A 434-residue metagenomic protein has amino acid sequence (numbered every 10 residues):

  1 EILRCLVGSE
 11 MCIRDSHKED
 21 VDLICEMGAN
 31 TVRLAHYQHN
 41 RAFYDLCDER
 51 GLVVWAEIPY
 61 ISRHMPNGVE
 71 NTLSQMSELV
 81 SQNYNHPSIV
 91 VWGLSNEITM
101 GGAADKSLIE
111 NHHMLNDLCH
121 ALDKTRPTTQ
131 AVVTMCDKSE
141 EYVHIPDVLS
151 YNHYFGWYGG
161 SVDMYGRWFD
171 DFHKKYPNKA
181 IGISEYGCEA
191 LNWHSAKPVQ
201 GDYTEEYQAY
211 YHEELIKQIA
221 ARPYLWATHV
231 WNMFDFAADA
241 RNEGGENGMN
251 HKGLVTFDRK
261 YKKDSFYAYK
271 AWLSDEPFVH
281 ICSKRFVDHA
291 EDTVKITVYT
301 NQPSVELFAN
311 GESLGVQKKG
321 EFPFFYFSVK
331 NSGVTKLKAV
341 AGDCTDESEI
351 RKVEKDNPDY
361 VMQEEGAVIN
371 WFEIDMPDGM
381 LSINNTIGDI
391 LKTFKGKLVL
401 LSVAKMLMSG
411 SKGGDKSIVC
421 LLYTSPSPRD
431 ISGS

Functional and structural regions predicted by a protein language model:
E1-G8, I13, Y423-G433: Single conserved hydrophobic/aromatic residue that forms the stacking wall/gate of nucleotide- or nucleobase-binding
R4, S9-E10, R14-K318, S328-K330 (+2 more regions): Extended substrate-binding grooves/exosites of carbohydrate-active enzymes
P323-F325: Short strand-edge motifs at loop-to-beta-strand transitions and within beta-strands of extracellular beta-rich domains
C344-N357: Edge beta-strands of extracellular beta-sandwich domains
P358-Q363: The feature marks proteins involved in alpha-glucan
E364-S382: Compositionally biased low-complexity segments at domain edges in trafficked proteins and select soluble regulators
P377-S425, R429: Compact, charge-rich alpha-helical regulatory domains located at protein termini
